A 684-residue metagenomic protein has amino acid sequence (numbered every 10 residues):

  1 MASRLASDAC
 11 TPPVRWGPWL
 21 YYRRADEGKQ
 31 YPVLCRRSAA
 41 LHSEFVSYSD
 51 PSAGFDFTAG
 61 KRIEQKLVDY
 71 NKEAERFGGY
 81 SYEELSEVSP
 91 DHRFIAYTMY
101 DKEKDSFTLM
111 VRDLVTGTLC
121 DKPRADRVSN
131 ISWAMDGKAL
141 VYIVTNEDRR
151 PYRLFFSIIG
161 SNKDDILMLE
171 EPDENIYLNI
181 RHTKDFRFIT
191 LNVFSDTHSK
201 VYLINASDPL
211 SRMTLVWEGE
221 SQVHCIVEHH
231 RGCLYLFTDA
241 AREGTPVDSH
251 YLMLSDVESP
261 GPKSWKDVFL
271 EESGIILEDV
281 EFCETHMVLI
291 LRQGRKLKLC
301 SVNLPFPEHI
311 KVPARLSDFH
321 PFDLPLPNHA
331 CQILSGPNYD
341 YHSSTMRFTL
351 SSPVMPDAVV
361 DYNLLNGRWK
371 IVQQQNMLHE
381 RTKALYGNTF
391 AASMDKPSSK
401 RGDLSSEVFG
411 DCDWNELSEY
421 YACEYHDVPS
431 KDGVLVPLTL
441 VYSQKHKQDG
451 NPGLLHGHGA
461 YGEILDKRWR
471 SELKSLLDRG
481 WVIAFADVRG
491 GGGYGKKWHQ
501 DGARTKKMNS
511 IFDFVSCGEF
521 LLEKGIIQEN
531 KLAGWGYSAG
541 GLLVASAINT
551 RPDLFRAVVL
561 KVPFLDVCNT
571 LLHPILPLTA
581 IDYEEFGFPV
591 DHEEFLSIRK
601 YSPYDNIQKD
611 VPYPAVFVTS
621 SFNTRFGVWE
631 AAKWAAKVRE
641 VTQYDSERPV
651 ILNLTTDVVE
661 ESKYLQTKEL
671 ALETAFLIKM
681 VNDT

Functional and structural regions predicted by a protein language model:
M1-S335, Y339-T345, S351-D357, D361-Y362 (+7 more regions): Beta-propeller folds
A25, D239, S351, H456-A460 (+3 more regions): Glycine-rich His-Gly loop
L67, N71-S89, T98-K104, V115-C120 (+7 more regions): Cap/lid segment of the alpha/beta-hydrolase catalytic domain
K102-K104, G117, A134, S207-L210 (+11 more regions): Secondary-structure transition/capping motifs at alpha-helix termini and the adjoining loop/turn into the next element
S132, V141, T190, Y202-L203 (+17 more regions): Structured core elements
S207-L210, E220, L252-G261, L270 (+16 more regions): Active/binding-pocket-proximal capping segment
E243-T245, E278-R295, F348, S352 (+8 more regions): C-terminal substrate/ligand-recognition segments
F485-T684: Active-site-proximal cap/loop segments of hydrolase catalytic domains
